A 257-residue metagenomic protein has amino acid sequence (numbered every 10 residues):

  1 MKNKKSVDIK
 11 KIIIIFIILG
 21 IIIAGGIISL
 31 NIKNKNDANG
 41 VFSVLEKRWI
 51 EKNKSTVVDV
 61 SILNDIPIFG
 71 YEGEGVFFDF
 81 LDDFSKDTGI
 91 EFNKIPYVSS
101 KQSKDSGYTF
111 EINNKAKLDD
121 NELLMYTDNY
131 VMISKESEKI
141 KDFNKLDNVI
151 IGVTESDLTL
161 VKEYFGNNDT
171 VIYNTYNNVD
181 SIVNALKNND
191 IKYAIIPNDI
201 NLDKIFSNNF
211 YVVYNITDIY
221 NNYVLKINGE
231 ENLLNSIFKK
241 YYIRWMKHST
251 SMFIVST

Functional and structural regions predicted by a protein language model:
N3-L19: N-terminal Sec-pathway targeting helices
K10-K11, A38-L118, I150-T154, Y164-N188: Extracytoplasmic small-molecule ligand-binding "clamshell" domains of the periplasmic binding protein/Venus flytrap
G20-N31: Hydrophobic alpha-helical membrane-insertion segments, chiefly the h-region of N-terminal signal peptides
I32-V44, G75-D87, E136-I140, N144-L158 (+2 more regions): Extended ligand-binding regions for polar small-molecule ligands
S61-D65, K135, N228: Generic beta-structure capping elements
F78, D82, K86-D87, E91-K145 (+3 more regions): Acidic, polar ligand-binding/catalytic clefts
V161-T170, V179, A185-Y193, P197-Y211 (+1 more regions): Extracytoplasmic/periplasmic ligand-binding sensor domains of two-pass membrane signal-transduction receptors
